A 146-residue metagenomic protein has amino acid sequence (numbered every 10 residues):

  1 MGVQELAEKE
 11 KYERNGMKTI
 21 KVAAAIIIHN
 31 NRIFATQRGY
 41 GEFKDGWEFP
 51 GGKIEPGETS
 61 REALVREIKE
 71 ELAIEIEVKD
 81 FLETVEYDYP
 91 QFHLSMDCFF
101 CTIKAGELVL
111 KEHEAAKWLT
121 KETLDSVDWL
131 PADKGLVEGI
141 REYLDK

Functional and structural regions predicted by a protein language model:
M1-G16: N-terminal amphipathic/basic-hydrophobic helices that include classical n-h-c signal peptides and signal-anchor
Y12-I33: Conserved N-terminal beta-strand and adjoining loop/helix that marks the start of the Nudix/MutT-like hydrolase domain
K21-A23, N31, L94-D97, E114: Change "...and in nucleic-acid phosphodiester-cleaving endonucleases..." to "...and in nucleic-acid processing enzymes
I27-I28, A35, C101-I103, W118: Conserved hydrophobic "DFG−1" position in protein kinase catalytic cores
H29-E70: Conserved Nudix-box catalytic region and its N-terminal flanking loop in Nudix hydrolases and closely related
S60, L64-K69, F81, F99 (+1 more regions): Hydrophobic packing within well-folded, soluble alpha/beta domains
E75, V85-E107, A115-K117: Active-site-adjacent beta-strand/loop module that shapes the phosphate/pyrophosphate-binding cleft
F100, V109-I140: NUDIX/MutT-family hydrolases
